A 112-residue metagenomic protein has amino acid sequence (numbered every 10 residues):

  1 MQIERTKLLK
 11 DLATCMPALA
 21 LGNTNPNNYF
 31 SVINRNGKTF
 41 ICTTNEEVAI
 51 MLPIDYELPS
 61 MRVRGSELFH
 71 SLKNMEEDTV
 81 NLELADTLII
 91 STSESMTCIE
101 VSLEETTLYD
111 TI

Functional and structural regions predicted by a protein language model:
M1-I112: Structural preference for solvent-exposed beta-strand-turn elements and adjacent flexible terminal/loop segments within
